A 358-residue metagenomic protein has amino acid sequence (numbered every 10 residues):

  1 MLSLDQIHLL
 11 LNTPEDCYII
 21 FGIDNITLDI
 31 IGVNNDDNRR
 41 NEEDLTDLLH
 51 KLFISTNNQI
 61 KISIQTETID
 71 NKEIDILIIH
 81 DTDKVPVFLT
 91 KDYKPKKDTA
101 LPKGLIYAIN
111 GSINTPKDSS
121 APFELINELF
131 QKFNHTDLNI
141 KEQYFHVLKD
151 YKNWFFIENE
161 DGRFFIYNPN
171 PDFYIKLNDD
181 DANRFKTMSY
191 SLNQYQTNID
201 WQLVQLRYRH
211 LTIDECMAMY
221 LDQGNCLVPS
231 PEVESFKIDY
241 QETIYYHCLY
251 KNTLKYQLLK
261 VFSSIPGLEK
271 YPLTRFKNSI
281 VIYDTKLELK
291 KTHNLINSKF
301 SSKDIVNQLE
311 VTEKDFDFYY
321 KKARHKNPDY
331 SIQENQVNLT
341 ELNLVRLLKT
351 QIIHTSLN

Functional and structural regions predicted by a protein language model:
M1-I31, N35-T46, K51-L52, N58 (+1 more regions): Bergerat-fold GHKL/Histidine-kinase-like ATPase
T56-V147: Intrinsically disordered, low-complexity regulatory tails
